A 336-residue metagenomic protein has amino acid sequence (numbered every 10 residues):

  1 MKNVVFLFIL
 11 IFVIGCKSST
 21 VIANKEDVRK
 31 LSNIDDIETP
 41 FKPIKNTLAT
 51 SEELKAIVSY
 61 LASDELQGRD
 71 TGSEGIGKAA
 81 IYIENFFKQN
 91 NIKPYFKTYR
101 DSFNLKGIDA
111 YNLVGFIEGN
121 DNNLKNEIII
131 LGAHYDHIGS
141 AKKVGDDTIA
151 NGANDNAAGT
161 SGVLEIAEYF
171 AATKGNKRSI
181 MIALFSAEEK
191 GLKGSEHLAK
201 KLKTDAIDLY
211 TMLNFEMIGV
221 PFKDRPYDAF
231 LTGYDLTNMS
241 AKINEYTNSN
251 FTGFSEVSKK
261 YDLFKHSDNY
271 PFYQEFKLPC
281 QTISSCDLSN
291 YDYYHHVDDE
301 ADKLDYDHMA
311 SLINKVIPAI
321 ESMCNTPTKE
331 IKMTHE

Functional and structural regions predicted by a protein language model:
M1-N33: Bacterial Sec-dependent N-terminal signal peptides
V21-A23, N290-E336: His/Asp/Glu-rich mid-to-C-terminal helical/loop segments that flank catalytic regions of hydrolases
L31-K78, N90, N290-Y294: N-terminal capping segment at the start of a domain
L61, F87, F103-K142: Acidic/His- and Gly-rich active-site-bordering loop/insert found across diverse amide/peptide-bond hydrolases
R69-E118: A non-catalytic alpha/beta surface segment that caps or lines the substrate-entry region of metallo-dependent hydrolase
K88, G115, L131, K142-K190 (+1 more regions): Alpha-helical metal-binding/catalytic segments enriched in His/Glu/Asp
F185-C280, T328-I331: Metal-dependent peptidase/peptidase-like ectodomains
L263-M309: Zn-dependent metallopeptidase/amidohydrolase metal-coordination segment
